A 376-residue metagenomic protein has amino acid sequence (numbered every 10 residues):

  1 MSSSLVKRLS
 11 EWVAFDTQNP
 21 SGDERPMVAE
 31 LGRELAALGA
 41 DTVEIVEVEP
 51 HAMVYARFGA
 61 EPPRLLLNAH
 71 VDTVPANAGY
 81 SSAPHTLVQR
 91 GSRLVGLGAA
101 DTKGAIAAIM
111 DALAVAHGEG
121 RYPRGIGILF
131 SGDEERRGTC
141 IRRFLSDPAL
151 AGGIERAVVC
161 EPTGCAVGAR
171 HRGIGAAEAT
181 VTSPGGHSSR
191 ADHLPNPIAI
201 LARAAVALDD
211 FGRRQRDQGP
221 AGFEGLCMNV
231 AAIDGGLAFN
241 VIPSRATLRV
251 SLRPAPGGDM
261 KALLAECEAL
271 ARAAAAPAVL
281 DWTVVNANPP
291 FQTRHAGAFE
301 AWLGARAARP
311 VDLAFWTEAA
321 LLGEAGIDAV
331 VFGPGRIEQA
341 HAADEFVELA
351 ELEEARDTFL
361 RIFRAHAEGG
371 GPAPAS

Functional and structural regions predicted by a protein language model:
M1-N77, R245-S251, L263, L349-E353 (+1 more regions): N-terminal helical capping/dimerization or prosegment-like subdomains of hydrolases acting on amide or phosphate bonds
V13, L65-L67, L129, R156-V158 (+1 more regions): Hydrophobic/aromatic beta-strand patches that form the interior of the parallel beta-sheet core in alpha/beta enzyme
T17, P162, A169, G175-S376: Metal-dependent amide/peptide-bond hydrolase catalytic core, centered on the "pita-bread" metallohydrolase fold
A36-G39, E119-Y122, A149-G152, A273-P277: Short helix-capping segments at alpha-helix termini
E44, L66, G127-L129, D281: A structural signal for isolated positions on well-ordered beta-strands in alpha/beta enzyme cores
R64-G127, L150: Active-site metal-coordination/substrate-binding segment of hydrolases, especially metallo-dependent peptidases
T102-A176, P220: Acidic/histidine-rich catalytic neighborhood of metal-dependent amide-processing enzymes
